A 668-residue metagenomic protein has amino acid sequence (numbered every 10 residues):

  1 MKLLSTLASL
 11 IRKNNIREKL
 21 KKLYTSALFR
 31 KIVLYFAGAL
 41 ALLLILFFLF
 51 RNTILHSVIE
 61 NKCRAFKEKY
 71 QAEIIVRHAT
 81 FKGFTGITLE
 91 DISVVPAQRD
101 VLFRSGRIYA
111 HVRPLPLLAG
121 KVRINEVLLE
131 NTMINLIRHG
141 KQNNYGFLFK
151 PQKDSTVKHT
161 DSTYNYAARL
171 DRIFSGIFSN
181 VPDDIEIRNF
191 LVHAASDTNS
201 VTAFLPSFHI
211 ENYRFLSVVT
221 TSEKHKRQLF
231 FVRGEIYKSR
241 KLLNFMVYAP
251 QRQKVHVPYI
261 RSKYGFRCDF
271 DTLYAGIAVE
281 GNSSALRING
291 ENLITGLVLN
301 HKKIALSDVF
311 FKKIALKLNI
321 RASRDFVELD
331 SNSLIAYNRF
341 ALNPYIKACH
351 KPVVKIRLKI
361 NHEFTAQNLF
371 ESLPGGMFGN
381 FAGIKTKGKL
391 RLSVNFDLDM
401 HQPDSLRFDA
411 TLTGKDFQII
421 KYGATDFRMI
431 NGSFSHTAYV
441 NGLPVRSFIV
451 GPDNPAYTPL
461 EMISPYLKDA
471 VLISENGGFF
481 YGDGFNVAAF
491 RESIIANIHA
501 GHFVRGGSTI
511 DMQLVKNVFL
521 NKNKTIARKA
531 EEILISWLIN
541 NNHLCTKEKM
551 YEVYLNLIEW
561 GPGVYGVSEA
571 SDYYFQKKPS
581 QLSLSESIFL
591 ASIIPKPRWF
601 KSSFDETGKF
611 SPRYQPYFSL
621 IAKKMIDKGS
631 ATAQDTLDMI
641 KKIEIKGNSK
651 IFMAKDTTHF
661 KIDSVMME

Functional and structural regions predicted by a protein language model:
K2-Q71, L229-R233, L243-M246, K254-V255 (+9 more regions): N-terminal type II signal-anchor transmembrane helix that functions as the membrane-insertion/stop-transfer segment
C63-F66, L89, I108, V127 (+5 more regions): Buried hydrophobic packing residues in well-ordered domains
R77-H193, L216-E223, Q228-N244, V279-E280 (+2 more regions): Flexible beta-edge/linker motif
G86-S93, N125-N135, Y145, R214-A278 (+4 more regions): Small-residue helix/turn framework positions
P96, P114-L118, H193-A194, A341 (+3 more regions): Short beta-strands and strand-coil junctions in structured, solvent-facing domains, enriched
V101, S155, S162, R172 (+8 more regions): Coil residues (strongly favoring Ser/Thr
K141-F149, L306-V309, P374-G375, T425-N431 (+1 more regions): Flexible, surface-exposed loop regions and adjacent strand-edge segments of Gram-negative outer-membrane beta-barrel
S179-N180, Y439-S630, M653: Peptidoglycan glycan-strand catalytic modules in the bacterial/periplasmic cell-wall system
